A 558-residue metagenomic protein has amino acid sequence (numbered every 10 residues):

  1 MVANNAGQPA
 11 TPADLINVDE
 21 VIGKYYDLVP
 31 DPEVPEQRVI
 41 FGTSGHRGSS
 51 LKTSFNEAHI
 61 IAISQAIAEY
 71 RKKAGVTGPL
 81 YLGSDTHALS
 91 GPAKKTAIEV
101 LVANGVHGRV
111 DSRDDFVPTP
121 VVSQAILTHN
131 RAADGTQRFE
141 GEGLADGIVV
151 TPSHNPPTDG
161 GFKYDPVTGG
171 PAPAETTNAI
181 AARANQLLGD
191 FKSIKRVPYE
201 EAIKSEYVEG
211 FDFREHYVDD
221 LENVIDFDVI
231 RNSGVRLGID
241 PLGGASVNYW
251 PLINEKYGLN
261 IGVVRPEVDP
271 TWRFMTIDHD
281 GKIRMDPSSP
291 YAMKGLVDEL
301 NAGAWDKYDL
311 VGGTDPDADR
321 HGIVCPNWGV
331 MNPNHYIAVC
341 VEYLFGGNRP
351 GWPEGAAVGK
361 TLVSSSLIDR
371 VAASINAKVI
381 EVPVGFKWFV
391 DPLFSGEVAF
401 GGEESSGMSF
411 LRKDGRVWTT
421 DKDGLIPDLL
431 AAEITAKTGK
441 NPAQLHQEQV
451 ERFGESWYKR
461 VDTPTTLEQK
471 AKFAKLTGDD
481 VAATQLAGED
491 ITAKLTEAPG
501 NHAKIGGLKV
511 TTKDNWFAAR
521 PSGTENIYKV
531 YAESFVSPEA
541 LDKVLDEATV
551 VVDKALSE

Functional and structural regions predicted by a protein language model:
V2-A103, T128, Y199, I203 (+3 more regions): An N-terminal, well-structured beta->alpha segment
V2-A13, G75-G170, D369: Ferredoxin-reductase
P12-L15, E20-D27, L101, G108-S123 (+4 more regions): Phosphate-binding chemistry for phosphorylated carbohydrates and sugar-nucleotides
E33-T43, K195-P198, V263-P270, G523-T524: Flexible hinge/switch segments at interdomain interfaces of large molecular machines
E57, F116, V121, W516-A518: Metallocofactor- and cofactor-centric catalytic cores in central/energy metabolism, strongly enriched
G83, G147-S153, G313-P316, G401 (+1 more regions): Short beta-strand segments
K440-E558: Catalytic-core signal marking the mid-to-C-terminal active-site face
